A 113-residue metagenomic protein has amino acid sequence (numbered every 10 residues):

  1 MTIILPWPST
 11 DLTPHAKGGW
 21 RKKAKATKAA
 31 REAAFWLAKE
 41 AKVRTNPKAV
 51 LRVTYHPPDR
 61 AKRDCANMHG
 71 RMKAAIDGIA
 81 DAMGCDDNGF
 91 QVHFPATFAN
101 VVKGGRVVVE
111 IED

Functional and structural regions predicted by a protein language model:
M1-D113: Catalytic phosphate/metal-binding cores of nucleic-acid and nucleotide-processing enzymes, i.e., regions that mediate
